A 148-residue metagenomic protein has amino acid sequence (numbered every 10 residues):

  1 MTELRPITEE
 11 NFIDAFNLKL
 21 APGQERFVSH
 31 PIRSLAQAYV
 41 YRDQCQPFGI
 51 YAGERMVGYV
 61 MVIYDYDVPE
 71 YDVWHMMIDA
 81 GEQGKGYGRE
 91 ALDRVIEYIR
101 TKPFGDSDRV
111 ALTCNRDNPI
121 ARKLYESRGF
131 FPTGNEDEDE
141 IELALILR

Functional and structural regions predicted by a protein language model:
M1-T2, R148: Short, Lys/Arg-enriched, disordered terminal segments
T2-H75, D79-G81, L92, Y98-F104 (+1 more regions): Acetyl-CoA-dependent GNAT
I63, I146-R148: Solvent-exposed residues in well-ordered beta-strands and their adjoining turns, especially edge/terminal strands
D79-K85, R116-D117: Active-site acidic-Proline motif in GNAT/NAT acetyltransferases
G86, F104, G129: Short glycine-rich hinge loops at helix-strand junctions in the catalytic core of two-component histidine kinases
R89, R116-G134: Conserved active-site alpha-helix within GNAT-family acetyltransferase domains
A91, V95-I96, L112, L143: Conserved short hydrophobic patches within well-ordered secondary structure
D106-R122, E138-I141, R148: Conserved beta-strand-loop-alpha-helix junction that forms the acyl-donor binding cleft
